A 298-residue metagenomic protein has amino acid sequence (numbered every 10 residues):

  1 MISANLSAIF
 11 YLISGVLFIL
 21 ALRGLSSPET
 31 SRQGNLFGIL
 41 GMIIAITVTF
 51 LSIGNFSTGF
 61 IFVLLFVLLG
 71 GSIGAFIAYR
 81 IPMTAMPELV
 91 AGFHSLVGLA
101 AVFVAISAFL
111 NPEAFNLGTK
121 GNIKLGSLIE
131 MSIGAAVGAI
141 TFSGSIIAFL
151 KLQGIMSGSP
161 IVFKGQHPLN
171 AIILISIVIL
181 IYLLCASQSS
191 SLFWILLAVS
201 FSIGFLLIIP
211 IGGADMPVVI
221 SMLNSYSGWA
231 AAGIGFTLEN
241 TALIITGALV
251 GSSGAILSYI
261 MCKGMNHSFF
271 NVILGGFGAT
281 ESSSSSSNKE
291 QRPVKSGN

Functional and structural regions predicted by a protein language model:
M1-F56, F60: N-terminal transmembrane signal-anchor/hairpin module of polytopic inner-membrane proteins
I2-G15, S52-S72, S127-F142, Q188-V199: Structural signature of hydrophobic alpha-helical transmembrane segments
L17-T30, G71-V90, S145-P160, I203-M216 (+1 more regions): C-terminal ends of transmembrane helices
R32-G41, V63-L65, A85-V97, P160-I172 (+1 more regions): Cytoplasmic-side transmembrane-helix entry/capping segments in multi-pass membrane proteins
T49-L64, F76-P87, V102-T119: Transmembrane alpha-helix boundary signature
S107-G121, A186-S191, V218, S225-I245: Transmembrane helix-loop junctions at the membrane interface of multipass transporters and ion channels
G212, Y226-F270: Mobile "lid/hinge" segments at catalytic clefts and subdomain interfaces of large enzymes
L249-N298: Membrane-interfacial segments at transmembrane helix termini in multi-pass membrane proteins
